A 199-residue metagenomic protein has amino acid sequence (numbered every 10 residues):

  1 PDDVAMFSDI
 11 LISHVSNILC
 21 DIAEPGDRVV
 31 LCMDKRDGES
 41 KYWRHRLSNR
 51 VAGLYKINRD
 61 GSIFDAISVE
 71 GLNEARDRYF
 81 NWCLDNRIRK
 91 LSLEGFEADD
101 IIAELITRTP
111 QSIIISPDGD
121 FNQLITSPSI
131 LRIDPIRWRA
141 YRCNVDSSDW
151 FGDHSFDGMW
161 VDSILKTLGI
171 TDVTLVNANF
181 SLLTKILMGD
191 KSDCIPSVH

Functional and structural regions predicted by a protein language model:
P1-N81: Domain-level signal for Mg2+-assisted phosphodiester chemistry and nucleotide/NA-binding surfaces in nucleic-acid
P25-G26, A52-H199: Extended two-metal-dependent nuclease catalytic cores across DNA- and RNA-processing enzymes
